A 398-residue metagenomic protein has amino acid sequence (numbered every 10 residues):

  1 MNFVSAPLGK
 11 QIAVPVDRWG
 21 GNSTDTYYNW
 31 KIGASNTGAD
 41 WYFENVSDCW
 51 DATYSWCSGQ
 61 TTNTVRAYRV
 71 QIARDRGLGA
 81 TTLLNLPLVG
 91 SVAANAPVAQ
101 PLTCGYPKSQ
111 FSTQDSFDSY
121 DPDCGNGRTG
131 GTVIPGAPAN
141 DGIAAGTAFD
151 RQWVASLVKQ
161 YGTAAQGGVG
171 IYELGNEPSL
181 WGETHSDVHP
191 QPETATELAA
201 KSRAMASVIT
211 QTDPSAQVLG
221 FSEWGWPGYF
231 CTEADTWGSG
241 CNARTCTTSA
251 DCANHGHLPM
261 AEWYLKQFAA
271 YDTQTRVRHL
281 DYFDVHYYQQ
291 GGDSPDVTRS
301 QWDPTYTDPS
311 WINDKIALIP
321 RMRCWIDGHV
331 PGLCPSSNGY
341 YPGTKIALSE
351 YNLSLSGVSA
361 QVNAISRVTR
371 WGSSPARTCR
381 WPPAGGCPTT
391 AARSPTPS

Functional and structural regions predicted by a protein language model:
M1-Y282, I316, P320-S349, L353-L355 (+1 more regions): Non-catalytic accessory regions flanking glycosidase/transglycosidase catalytic cores in CAZymes
H279-D303: Long, well-ordered, tryptophan-enriched scaffold segments
